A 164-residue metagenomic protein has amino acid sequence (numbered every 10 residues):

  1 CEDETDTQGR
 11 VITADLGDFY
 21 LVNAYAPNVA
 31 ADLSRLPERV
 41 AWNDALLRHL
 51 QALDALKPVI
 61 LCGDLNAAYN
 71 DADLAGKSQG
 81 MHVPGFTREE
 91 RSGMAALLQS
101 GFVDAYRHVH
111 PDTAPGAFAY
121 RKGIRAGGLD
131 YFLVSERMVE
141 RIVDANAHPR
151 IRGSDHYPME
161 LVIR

Functional and structural regions predicted by a protein language model:
C1-A31: Structured beta-strand-rich core segments of catalytic domains in phosphoester-bond hydrolases
E2, A26-N43, Q79-H82: Surface-exposed cleft-lining segments at the edges of enzyme active sites
E2-E4, R121-I124, P149-R152: Short Gly/Pro-enriched turn/cap motifs at secondary-structure boundaries
Q8-T13, G128-Y131, H156-E160: Short hydrophobic/aromatic beta-strand or adjacent loop that forms the aromatic wall/cage of a ligand/substrate-binding
L21, M138-R141: Short helix-loop capping/hinge motifs at secondary-structure junctions, enriched in acidic/polar residues
W42-L129: Metal-dependent phosphoesterases centered on the DNase I-like endonuclease/exonuclease/phosphatase
N146-R164: Surface polyanion/phosphate-binding segment centered on an Asp-His-Pro turn
